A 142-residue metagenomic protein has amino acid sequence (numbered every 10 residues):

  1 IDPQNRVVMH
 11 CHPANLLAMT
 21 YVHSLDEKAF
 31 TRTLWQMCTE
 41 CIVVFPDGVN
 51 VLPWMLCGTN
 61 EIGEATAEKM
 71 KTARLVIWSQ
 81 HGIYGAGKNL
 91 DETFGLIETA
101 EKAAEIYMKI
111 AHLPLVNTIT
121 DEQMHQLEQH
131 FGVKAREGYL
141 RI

Functional and structural regions predicted by a protein language model:
I1-I142: Glycine-rich flexible loops
